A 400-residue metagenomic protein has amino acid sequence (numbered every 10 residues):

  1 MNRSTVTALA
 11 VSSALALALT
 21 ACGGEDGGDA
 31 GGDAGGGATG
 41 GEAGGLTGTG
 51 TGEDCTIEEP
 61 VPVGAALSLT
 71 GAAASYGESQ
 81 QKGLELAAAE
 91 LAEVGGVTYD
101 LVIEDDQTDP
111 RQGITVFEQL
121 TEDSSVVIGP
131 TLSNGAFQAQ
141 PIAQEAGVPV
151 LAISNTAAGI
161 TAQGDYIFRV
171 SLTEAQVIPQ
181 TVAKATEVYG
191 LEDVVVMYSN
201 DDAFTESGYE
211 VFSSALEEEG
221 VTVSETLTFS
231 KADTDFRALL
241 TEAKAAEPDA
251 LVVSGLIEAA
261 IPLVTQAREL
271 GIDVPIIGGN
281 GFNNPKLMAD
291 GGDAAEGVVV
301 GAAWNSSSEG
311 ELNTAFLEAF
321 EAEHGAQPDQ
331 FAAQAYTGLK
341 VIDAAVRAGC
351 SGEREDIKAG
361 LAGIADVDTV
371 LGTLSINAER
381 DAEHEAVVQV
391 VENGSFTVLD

Functional and structural regions predicted by a protein language model:
L19-A43: Bacterial lipoprotein signal-peptidase II cleavage site
D29-A34, Y76-K82, E90-T161, V170 (+2 more regions): Beta-alpha junction/loop-to-helix N-cap segments that form part of ligand/metal-binding clefts
G41-G83, L91, E104-R111, L132-N134 (+4 more regions): Extracytoplasmic "Venus flytrap"
L69, I167-T228, A250: An alpha-beta-alpha
G113, V170-D193, E206, F236-R237 (+5 more regions): Hydrophobic alpha-helical segments within soluble ligand-binding/sensing domains
A143, G208-G301: Extracellular/periplasmic bilobed ligand-binding domains
V264-Y336, V390, F396: Extracellular/periplasmic periplasmic-binding protein-like sensory domains
E323-A332, A344-S395: Segments of small-molecule ligand-sensing domains
